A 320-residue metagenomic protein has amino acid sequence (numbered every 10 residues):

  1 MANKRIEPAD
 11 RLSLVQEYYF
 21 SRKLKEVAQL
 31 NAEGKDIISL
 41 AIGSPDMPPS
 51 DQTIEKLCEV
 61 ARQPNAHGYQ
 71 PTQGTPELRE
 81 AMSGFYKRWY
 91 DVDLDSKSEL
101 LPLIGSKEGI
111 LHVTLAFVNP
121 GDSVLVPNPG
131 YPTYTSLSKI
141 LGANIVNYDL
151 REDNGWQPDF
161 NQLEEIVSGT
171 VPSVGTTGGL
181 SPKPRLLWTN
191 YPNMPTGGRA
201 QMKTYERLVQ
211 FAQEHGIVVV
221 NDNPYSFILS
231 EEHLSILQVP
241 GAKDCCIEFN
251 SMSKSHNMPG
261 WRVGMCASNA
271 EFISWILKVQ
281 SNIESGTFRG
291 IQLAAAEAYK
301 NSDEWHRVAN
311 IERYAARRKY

Functional and structural regions predicted by a protein language model:
A2-G105, H112, A298-N301: N-terminal small-domain helix-loop-helix segment of the aminotransferase-like
K23, V27, Y134, L208 (+1 more regions): Aromatic/hydrophobic pocket-lining residues that form π-stacking "cages" and hydrophobic walls in ligand
E33, L141, E214-H215: Helix C-cap/helix->beta junction micro-motif
A116-S138: Conserved PLP-anchoring active-site segment centered on the Schiff-base-forming lysine
V146, L150-L234: Active-site phosphate-binding strand-loop segment of PLP-dependent enzymes
E164-S168, R313-Y320: Short, intrinsically disordered, charge-balanced linker/junction segments flanking boundaries in proteins
G241-A315: Conserved core segment of the aminotransferase class I/II
